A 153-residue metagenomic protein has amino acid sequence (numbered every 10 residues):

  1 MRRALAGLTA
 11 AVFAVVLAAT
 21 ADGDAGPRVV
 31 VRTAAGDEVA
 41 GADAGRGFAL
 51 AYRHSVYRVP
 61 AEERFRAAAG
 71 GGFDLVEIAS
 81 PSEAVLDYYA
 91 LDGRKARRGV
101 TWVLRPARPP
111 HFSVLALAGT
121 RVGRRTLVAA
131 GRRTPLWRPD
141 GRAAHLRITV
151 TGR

Functional and structural regions predicted by a protein language model:
M1-A10: N-terminal export and membrane-targeting signals
A6-G7, V39-F48, A90-G93, P139-G141: Short N-terminal helix-initiation segments at or just after the protein's N-terminus
T9, A25-R28, E38, D43 (+2 more regions): Compositionally biased, intrinsically disordered low-complexity regions
F13-R32: C-terminal region of N-terminal signal peptides and the immediate post-cleavage residues of exported proteins
L17-G23, E38-A42, S55-V56, A84-L86 (+2 more regions): Short linear motifs in intrinsically disordered
R28-S82: N-terminal secretory signal peptides
G71-V76, D87-R153: Mature, soluble, non-transmembrane domains
